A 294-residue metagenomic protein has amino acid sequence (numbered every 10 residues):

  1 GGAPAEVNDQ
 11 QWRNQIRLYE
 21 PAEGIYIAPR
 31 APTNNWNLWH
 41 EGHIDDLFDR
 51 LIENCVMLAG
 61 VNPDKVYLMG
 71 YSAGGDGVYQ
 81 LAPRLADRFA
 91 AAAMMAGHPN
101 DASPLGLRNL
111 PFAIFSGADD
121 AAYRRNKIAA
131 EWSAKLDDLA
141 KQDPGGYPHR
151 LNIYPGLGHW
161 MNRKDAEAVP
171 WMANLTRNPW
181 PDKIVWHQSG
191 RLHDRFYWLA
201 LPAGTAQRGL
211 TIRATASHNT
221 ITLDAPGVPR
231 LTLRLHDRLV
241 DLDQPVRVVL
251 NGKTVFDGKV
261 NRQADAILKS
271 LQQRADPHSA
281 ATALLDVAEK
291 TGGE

Functional and structural regions predicted by a protein language model:
G1-M57: Active-site machinery of serine-nucleophile hydrolases
A3, V7-N8, D64-R108: Primarily recognizes the serine-hydrolase "nucleophile elbow" in alpha/beta-hydrolase and SGNH/GDSL folds
A5-W12, N37-E41, Y79-L81, S103-L107 (+2 more regions): Short, solvent-exposed loop/turn and secondary-structure capping segments
N8, I44-L51, G74-L81, L85-R88 (+3 more regions): Stable alpha-helical elements in mature extracytoplasmic
P21, E53-G60, P83-D87, D137-Q142 (+1 more regions): Sec-exported extracytoplasmic/periplasmic mature domains
A90-A173: The feature captures the conserved acid-bearing segment of alpha/beta-hydrolase catalytic domains
D137-E294: Alpha/beta-hydrolase-fold serine-hydrolase catalytic core, especially in secreted/extracellular enzymes
